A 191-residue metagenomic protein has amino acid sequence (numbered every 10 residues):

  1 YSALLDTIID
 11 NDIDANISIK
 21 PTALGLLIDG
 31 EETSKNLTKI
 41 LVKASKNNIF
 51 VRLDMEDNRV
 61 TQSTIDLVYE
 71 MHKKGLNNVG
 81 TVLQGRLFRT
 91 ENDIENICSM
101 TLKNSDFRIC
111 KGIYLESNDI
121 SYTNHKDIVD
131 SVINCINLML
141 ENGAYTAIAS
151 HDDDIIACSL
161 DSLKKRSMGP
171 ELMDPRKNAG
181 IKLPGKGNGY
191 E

Functional and structural regions predicted by a protein language model:
Y1-E191: Positively charged, amphipathic and often flexible ligand-engagement surfaces
